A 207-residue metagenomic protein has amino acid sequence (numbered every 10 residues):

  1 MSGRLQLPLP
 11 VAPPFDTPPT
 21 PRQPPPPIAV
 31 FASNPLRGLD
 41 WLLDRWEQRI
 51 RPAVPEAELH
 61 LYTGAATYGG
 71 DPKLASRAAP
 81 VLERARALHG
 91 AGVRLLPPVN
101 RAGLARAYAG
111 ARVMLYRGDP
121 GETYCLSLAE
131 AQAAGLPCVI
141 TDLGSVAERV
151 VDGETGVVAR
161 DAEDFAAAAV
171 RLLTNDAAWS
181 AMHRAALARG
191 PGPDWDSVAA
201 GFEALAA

Functional and structural regions predicted by a protein language model:
M1-P18: Donor nucleotide-sugar binding/catalytic pocket of nucleotide-sugar-dependent glycosyltransferases
T20-G38, L43, H60: Conserved donor-binding/catalytic core segment of Leloir-type glycosyltransferases
D40, A105, L128-A133, A147-E148 (+1 more regions): Short alpha-helical segment that forms part of, or immediately flanks, the ligand-binding pocket in carbohydrate-active
A65, K73-A102: Nucleotide-activated donor-binding/catalytic signature segment of Leloir-type glycosyltransferases, i.e., the conserved
P98, R106-A111: Short alpha-helical donor nucleotide-sugar binding micro-motif in glycosyltransferases
A109-T123, L136: Acidic donor-binding loop of glycosyltransferase active sites
D152-E163, R171-D176: Conserved acidic donor-binding segment of nucleotide-sugar-dependent glycosyltransferases
A177-A206: A charged, aromatic-enriched C-terminal amphipathic alpha-helix characteristic of glycosyltransferases across folds
